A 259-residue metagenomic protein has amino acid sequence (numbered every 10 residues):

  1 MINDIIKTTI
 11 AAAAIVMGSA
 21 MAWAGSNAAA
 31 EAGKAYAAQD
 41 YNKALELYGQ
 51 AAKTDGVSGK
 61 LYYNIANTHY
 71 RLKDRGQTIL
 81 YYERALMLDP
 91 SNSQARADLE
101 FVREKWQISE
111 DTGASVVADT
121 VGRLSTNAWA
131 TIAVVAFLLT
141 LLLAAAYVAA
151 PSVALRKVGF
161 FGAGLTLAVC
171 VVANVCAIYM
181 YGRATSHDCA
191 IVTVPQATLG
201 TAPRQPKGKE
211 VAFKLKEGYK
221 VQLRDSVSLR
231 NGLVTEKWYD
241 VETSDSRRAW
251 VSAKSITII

Functional and structural regions predicted by a protein language model:
R75, G159-T198, A202-E210, R224 (+2 more regions): Boundary regions of SH3-family modules and the immediately adjacent low-complexity/disordered segments in eukaryotic
I108-A150: Membrane-embedded alpha-helical segments of integral membrane proteins
